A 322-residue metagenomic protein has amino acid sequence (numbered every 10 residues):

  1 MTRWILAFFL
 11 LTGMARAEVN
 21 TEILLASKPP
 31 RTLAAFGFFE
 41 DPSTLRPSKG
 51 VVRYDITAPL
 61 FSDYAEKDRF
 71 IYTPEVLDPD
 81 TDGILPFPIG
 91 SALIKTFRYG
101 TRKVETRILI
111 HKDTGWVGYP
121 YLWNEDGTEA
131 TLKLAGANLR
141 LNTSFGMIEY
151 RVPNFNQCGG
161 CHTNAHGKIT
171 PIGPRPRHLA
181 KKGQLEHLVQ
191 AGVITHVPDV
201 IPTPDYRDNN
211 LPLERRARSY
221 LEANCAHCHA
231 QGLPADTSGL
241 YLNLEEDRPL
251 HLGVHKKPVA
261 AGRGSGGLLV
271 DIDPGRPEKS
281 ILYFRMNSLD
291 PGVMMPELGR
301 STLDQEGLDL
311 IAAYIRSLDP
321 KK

Functional and structural regions predicted by a protein language model:
M1-A7: Sec-dependent signal peptide recognition, specifically the positively charged N-region followed immediately by
F8-A17: Hydrophobic h-region of N-terminal signal peptides that target proteins for export in Gram-negative bacteria
E18-F70: N-terminal pre-domain segments of enzymes
R31, F36, P59, D68-R69 (+7 more regions): Flexible, active-site-adjacent loop/turn segments at secondary-structure boundaries
L60, E66-S219: Extended surface/linker regions that mediate inter-domain or inter-protein docking in multi-component redox
Q157, N224, M294: The −1 position to Zn-ligating cysteines in a subset of zinc-ribbon hairpins
I169-R175, A230-Y241: Short conserved catalytic/interaction loops centered on acidic-Pro-aromatic/His motifs
Q184-R218, H227-L233, Y241-K322: Electron-transfer interface patches adjacent to heme c in soluble/periplasmic c-type cytochromes and di-/multiheme
